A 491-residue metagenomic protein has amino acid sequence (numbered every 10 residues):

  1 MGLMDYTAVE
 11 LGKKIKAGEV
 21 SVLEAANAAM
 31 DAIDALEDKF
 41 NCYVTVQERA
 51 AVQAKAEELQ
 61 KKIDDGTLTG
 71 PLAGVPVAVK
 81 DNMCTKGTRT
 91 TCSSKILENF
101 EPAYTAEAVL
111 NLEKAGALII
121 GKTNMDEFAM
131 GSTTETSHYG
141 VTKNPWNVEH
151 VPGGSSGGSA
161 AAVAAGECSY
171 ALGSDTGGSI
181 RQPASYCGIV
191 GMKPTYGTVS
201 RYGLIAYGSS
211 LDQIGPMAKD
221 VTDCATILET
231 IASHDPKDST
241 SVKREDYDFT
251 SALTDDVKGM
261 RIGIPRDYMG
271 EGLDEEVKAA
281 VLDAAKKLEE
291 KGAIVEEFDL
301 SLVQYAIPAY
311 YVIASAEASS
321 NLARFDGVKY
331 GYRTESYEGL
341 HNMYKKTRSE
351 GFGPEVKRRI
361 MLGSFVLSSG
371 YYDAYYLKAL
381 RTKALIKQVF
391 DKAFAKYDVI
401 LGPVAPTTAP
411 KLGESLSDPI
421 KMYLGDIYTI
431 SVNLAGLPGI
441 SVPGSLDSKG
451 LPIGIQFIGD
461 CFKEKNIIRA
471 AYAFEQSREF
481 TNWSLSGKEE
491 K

Functional and structural regions predicted by a protein language model:
M1-K55, D65, E290-G292, F365 (+1 more regions): An N-terminal boundary/leader segment
G18, K80, D220: Short, conserved phosphate/pyrophosphate- and ester-handling motifs at nucleotide-, phospho-/glycolipid
L23, A35, K39, A165-Y170 (+5 more regions): Structural helix-boundary/capping segments
A25-M30, A309-Y310, V356-S364: Short alpha-helical scaffolding segments that buttress acidic/His motifs in well-ordered protein cores
A29, V52, T105, C224 (+5 more regions): Residue-level signal for inorganic ion chemistry
L72-C92, D256-G263, A316-K387, P438-G454: Short helix-loop capping/hinge segments that flank enzyme active sites or metal/cofactor-binding pockets
L72-I214, D267, A316, G402-I420: Short glycine/serine-rich loop/turn segments
K95, N99, H138, T240-R244 (+4 more regions): Short, surface-exposed loop/helix-turn segments at secondary-structure junctions that function as lids/hinges flanking
